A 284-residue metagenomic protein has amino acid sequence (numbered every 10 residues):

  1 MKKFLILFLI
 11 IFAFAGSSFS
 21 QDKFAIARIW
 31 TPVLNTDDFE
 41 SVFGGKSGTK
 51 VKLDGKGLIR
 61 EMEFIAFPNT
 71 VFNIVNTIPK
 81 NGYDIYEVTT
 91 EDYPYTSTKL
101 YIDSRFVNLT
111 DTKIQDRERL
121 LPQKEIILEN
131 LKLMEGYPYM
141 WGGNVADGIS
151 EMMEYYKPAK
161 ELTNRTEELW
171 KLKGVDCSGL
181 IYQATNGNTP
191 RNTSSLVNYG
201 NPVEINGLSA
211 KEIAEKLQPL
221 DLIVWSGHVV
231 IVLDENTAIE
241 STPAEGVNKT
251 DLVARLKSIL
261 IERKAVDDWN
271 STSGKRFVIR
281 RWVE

Functional and structural regions predicted by a protein language model:
F4-F14: Sec-dependent N-terminal signal peptides
G16-S20: Sec/Tat signal peptide C-region and signal peptidase I cleavage site
Q21-D22, W30-D38, K99, S104-S195 (+1 more regions): N-terminal capping segments
A25-G57, Y199-A210: Short, structured beta-strand/loop micro-motifs enriched in basic residues and often containing a Trp
G55-I65, K211-K216: Short, surface-exposed secondary-structure edge patches
L58-R105: SH3/SH3-like beta-barrel superfamily modules
T189-S258: ...with weaker cross-activation on analogous glycine-rich loops/strands in unrelated enzymes
I239, T250-E284: Low-complexity, Gly/Ser/Thr/Pro-rich intrinsically disordered linker/tail segments
